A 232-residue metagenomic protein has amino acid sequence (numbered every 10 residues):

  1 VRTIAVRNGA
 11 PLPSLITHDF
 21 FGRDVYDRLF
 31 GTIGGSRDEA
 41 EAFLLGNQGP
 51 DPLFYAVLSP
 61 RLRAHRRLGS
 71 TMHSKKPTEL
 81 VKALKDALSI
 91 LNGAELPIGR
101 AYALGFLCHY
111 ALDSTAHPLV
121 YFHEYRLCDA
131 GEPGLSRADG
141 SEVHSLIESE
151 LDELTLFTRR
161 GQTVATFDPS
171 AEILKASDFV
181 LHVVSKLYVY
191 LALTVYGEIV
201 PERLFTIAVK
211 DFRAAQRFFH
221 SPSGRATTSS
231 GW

Functional and structural regions predicted by a protein language model:
R2-G105, Y110-W232: N-terminal leader/auxiliary helical segments
